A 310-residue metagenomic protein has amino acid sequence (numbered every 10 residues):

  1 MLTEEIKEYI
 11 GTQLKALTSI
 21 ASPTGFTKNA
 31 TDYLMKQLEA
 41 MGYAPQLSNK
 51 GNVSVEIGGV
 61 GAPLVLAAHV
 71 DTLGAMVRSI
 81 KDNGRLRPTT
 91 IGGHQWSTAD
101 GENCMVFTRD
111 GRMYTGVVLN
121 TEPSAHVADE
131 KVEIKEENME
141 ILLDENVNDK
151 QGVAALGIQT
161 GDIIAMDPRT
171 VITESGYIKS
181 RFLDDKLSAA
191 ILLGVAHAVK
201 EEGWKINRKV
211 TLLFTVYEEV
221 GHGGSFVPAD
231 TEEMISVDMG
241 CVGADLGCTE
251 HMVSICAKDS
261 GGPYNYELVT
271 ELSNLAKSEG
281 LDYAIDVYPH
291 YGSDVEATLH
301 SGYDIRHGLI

Functional and structural regions predicted by a protein language model:
M1-L309: N-terminal hydrophobic/helix-forming segments and targeting peptides
